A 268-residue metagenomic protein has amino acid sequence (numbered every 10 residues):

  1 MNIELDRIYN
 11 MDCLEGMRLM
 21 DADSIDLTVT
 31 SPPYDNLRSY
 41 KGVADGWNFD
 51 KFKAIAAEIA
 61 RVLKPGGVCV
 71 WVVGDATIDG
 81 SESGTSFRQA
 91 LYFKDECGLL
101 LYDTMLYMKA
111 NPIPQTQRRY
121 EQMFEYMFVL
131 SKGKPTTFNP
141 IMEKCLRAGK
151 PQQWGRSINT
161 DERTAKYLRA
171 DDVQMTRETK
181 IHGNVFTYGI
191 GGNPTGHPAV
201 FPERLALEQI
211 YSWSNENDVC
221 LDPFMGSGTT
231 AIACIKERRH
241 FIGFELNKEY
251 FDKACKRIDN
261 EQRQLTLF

Functional and structural regions predicted by a protein language model:
M1-K253, F268: Core catalytic lobe of class I
D259: Conserved phosphoryl-transfer catalytic core
